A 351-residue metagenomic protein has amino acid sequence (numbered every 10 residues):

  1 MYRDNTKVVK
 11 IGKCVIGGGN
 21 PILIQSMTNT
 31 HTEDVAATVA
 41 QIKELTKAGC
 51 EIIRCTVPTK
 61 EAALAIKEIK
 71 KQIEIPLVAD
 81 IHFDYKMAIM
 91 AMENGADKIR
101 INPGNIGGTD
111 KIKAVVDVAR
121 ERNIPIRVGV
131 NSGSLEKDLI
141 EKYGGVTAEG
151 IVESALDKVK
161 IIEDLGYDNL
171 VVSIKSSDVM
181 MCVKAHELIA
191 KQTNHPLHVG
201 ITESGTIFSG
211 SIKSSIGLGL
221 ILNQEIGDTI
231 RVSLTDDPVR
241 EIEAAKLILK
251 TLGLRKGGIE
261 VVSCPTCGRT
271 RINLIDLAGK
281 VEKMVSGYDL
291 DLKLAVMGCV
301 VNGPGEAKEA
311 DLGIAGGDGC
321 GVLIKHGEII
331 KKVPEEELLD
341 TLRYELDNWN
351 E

Functional and structural regions predicted by a protein language model:
M1-Q25, R120, K283: N-terminal amphipathic alpha-helix/helix-capping segment at the start of soluble metabolic enzymes
G19-A37, T56, I75-F83, L139-V152 (+1 more regions): Active-site mouth loops of central-metabolism enzymes
I22-T28, I53-C55, L77-I81, I99-I101 (+6 more regions): Hydrophobic faces of well-ordered beta-strands that scaffold small-molecule active sites in alpha/beta enzyme cores
N29, D34-V35, T46-I69, R100-G108 (+1 more regions): Glycine-rich, proline-tolerant flexible connector loops at the mouths of alpha/beta enzymes
K60-I81, A114-I126, H186-L197, V281-K283: Alpha-helix-loop-beta-strand connector modules within alpha/beta enzyme cores
I73-I75, E93-I99, R120-R122, A190-P196 (+4 more regions): Glycine-enriched alpha-helix->loop->beta-strand junction motifs that scaffold or abut catalytic
K86-R127: Hydrophobic or amphipathic alpha-helical targeting/insertion segments
N131, L139-V285: Catalytic alpha/beta core domains of metabolic enzymes, predominantly
